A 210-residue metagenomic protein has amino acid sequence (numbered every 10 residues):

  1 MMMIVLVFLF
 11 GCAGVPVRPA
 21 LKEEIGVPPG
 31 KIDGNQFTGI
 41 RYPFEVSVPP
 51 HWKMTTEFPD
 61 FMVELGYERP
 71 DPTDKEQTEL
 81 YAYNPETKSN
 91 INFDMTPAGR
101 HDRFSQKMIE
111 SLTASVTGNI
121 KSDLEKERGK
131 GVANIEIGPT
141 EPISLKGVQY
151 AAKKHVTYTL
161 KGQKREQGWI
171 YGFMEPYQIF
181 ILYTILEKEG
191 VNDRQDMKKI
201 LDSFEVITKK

Functional and structural regions predicted by a protein language model:
M1-C12: Sec-dependent bacterial lipoprotein signal peptides
F10-T87, N134-E136, I143-L145, L160-R165 (+2 more regions): N-terminal targeting sequences that direct proteins away from the cytosol to non-cytosolic compartments
P16-D33, M95-G99, T113-K126, S144-Y150: Short N-terminal helix-initiation segments at or just after the protein's N-terminus
V46-P49, N92-M95, W169-I170: Short amphipathic beta-strand/extended segments with alternating polar/hydrophobic composition
T73-S115, L182: A short acidic-to-branched-hydrophobic micro-motif
N90-N92, A151-K153, Q178-F180: Short hydrophobic-acidic sequence motifs that mark active-site Asp/Glu residues
D94, H155-T157, T184: Residue-level recognition of well-ordered beta-strand positions that form the cores of beta-sheet-rich folds across
Q106, E110-F173: Signature of long, low-cysteine stretches enriched in small and polar/charged residues
